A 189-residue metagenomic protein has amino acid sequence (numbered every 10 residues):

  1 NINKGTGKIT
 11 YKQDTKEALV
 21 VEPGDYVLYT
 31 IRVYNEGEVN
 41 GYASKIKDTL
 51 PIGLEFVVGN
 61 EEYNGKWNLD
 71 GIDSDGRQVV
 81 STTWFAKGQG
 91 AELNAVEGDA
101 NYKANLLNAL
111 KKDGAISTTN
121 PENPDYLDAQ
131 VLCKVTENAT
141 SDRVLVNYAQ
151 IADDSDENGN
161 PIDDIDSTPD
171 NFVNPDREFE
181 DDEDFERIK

Functional and structural regions predicted by a protein language model:
N1-K189: Exported/extracytosolic protein signature
